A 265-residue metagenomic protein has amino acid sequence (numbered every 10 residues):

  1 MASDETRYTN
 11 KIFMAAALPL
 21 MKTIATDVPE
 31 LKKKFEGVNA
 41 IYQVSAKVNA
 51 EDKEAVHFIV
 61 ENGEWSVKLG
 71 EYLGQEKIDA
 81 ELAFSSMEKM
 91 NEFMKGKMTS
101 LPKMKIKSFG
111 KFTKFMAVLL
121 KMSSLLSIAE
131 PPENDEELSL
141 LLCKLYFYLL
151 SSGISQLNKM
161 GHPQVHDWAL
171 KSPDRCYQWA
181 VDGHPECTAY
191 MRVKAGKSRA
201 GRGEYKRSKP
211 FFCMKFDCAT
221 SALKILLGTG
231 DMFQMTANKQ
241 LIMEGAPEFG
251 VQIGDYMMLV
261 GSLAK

Functional and structural regions predicted by a protein language model:
M1-K265: Feature captures hydrophobic
